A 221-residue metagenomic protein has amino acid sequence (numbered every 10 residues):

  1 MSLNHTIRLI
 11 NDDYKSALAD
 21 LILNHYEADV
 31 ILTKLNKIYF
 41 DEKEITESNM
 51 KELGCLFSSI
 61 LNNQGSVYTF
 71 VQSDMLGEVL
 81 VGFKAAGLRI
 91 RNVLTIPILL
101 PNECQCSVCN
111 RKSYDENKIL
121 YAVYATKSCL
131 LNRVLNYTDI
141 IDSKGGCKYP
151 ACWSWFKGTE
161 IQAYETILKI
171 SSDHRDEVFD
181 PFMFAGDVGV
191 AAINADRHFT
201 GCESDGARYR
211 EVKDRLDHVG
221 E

Functional and structural regions predicted by a protein language model:
M1-Y209: Core catalytic lobe of class I
N4, D217-E221: Positively charged, low-complexity nucleic-acid-binding target-recognition regions
V212-K213: Conserved SAM-binding loop
